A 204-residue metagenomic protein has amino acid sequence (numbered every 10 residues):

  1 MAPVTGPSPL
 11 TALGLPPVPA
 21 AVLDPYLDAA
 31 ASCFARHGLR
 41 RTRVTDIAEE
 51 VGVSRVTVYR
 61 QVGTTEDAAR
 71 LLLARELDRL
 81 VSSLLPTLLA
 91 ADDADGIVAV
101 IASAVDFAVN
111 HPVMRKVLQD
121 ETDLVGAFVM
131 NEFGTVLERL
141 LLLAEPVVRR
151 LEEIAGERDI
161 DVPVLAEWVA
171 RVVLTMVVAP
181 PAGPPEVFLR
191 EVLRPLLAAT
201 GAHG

Functional and structural regions predicted by a protein language model:
M1-E50, E66-R70, R75: Basic, helix-initiating cap at the start of DNA-binding domains
V51-V62: Short hydrophobic/aromatic patch on the recognition helix
L71, L85-H111, A166: Hydrophobic alpha-helical connector segments
A74-S82: Short, basic, alpha-helical segments at the C-terminal edge of helix-turn-helix-like DNA-binding modules
V81, K116, G126-G156, P163-E167: Amphipathic alpha-helical packing segments from all-alpha helical-bundle domains
P86, L118-A127: Short linear capping/connector segments at secondary-structure termini
V98, A102, D159-A170, L174: Short, well-structured alpha-helical segments
D106-N110, P146, R150-E153, A166-E186 (+1 more regions): Amphipathic C-terminal alpha-helical segment
